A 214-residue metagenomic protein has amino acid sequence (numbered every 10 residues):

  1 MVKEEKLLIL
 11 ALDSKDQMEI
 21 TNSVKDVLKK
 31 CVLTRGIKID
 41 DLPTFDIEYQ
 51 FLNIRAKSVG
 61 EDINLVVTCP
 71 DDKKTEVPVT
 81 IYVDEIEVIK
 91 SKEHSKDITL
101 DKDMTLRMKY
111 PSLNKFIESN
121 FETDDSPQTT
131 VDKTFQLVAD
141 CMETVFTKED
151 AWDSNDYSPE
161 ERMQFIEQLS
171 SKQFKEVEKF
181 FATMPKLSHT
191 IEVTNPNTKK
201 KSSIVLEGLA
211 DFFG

Functional and structural regions predicted by a protein language model:
M1-G214: Long C-terminal interaction/binding lobes of large macromolecular proteins
